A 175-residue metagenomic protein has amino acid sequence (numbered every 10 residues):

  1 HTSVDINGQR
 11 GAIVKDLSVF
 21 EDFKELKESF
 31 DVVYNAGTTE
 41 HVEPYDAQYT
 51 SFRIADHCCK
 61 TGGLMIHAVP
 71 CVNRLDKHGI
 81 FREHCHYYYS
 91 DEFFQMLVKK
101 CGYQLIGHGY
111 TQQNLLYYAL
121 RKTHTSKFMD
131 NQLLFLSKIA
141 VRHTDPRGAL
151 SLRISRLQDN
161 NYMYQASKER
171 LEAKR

Functional and structural regions predicted by a protein language model:
H1-K77: Conserved SAM-binding loop
E43-R175: S-adenosyl-L-methionine-dependent methyltransferase catalytic module, highlighting the catalytic core
